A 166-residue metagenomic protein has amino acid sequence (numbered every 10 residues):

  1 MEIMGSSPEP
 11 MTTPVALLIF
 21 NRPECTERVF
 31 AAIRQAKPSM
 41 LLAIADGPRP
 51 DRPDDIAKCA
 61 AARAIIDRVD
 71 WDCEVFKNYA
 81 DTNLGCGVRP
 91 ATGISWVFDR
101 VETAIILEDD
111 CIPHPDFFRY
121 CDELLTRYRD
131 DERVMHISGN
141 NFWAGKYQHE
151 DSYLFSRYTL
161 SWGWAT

Functional and structural regions predicted by a protein language model:
M1-A36: N-proximal low-complexity "stem/linker" segments adjacent to membrane-targeting elements
V15-L17, A43, I106, H136: Structural beta-sheet core signal
Q35-N78: Acidic donor-binding segment of Leloir-type glycosyltransferases
T82-R89: A short, glycine-/small-residue-rich helix N-cap motif at loop->alpha-helix starts within glycosyltransferase
A91-T103: Active-site nucleotide-sugar/metal-binding loop of Leloir-type enzymes
R100-I112: Short beta-strand-to-loop acidic/aromatic patch adjacent to the donor-nucleotide binding site
D116-Y153: Conserved donor NDP-sugar-binding/catalytic core segment of glycosyltransferases
N141, W162-T166: Short glycine- and hydrophobic/aromatic-rich loop-to-beta-strand nucleating segment in the catalytic cores
